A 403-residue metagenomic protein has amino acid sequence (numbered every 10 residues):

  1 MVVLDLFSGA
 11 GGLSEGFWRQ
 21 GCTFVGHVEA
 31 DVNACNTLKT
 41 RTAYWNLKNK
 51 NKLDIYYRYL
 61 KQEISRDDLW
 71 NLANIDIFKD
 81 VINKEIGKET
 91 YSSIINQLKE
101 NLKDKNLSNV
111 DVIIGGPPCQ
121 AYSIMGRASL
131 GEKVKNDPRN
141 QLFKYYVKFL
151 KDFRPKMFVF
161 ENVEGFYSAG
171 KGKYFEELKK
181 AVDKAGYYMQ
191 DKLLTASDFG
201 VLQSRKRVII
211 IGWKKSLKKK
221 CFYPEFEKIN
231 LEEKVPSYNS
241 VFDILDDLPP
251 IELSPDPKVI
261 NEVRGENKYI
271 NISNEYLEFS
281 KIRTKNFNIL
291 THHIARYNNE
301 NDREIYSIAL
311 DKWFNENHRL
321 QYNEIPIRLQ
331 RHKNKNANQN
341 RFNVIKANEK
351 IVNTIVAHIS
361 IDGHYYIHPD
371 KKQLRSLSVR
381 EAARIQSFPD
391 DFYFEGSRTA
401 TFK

Functional and structural regions predicted by a protein language model:
V2-R154, E164-S168, K173-E176: Core alpha/beta nucleotide-donor-binding catalytic domains of modification enzymes
C22, L107-N109, S204-R205, N348-I351: Short, well-ordered loop/turn elements at secondary-structure boundaries
R41-T42, F226-E227, D370-Q373: Short Gly/aromatic-enriched secondary-structure transition segments
S93-N101, L193-S197, A337-R341: Short alpha-helical segments and helix-capping/turn motifs at coil-helix boundaries
N101-L107, Y122-R331: Class I S-adenosyl-L-methionine
N267-K403: C-terminal target-recognition/interaction regions appended to catalytic cores
